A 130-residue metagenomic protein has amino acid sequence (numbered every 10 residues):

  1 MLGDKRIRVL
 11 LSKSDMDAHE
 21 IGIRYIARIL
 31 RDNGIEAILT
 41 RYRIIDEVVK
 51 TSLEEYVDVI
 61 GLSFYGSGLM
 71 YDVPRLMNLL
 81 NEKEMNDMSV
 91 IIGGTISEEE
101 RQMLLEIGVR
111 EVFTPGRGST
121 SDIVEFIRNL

Functional and structural regions predicted by a protein language model:
M1-I7: Non-catalytic signal-transmission and effector/linker regions of two-component phosphorelay proteins
L10-S12: Short hydrophobic segments within beta-strands
S14-M16: Short coil/turn segments
I23-V124: Cofactor-cradling patches in redox/metallo enzymes
F126-L130: C-terminal alpha-helix
